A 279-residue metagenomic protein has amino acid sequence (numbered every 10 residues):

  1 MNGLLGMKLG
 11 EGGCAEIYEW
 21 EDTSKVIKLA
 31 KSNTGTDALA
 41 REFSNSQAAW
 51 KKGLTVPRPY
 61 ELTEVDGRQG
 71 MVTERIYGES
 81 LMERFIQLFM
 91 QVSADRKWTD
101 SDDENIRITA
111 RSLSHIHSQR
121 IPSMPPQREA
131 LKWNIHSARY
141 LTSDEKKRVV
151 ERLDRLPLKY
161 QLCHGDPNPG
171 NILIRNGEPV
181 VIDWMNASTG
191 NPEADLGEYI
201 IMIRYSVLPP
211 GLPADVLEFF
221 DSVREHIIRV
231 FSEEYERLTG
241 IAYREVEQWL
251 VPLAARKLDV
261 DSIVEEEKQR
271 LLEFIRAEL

Functional and structural regions predicted by a protein language model:
M1-K8: Conserved N-terminal boundary motif of the eukaryotic protein kinase catalytic domain
K8, G13-M124, R152, P157: ATP-binding pocket architecture of kinase catalytic cores
S24, G70, Y160-L162, P179-V180 (+1 more regions): Hydrophobic "anchor" residues on beta-strands that sit immediately upstream of conserved functional sites
E64, Y77, P167-P169, N186-A187 (+1 more regions): Short, glycine/acidic-enriched loop or turn micro-motifs at the edges of active sites
M82-E83, F89-E104, S114, S118-N134 (+5 more regions): Inter-domain helical "communication" segments and dimerization helices that couple sensory or membrane-embedded modules
S118-G165, P169-R175, V180, L271: An alpha-helical support segment within catalytic cores of ATP-dependent transferases
E178-S222: Active-site Asp-x-Gly
I203, G211-L279: Helix-rich C-terminal or lid/interface subdomains of diverse kinases
